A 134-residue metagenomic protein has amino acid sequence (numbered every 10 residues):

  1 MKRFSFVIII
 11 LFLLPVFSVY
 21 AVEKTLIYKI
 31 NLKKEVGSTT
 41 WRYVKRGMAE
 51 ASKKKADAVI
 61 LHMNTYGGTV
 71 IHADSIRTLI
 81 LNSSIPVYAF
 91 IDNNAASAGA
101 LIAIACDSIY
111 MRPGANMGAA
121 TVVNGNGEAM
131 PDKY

Functional and structural regions predicted by a protein language model:
M1-S5: Positively charged n-region of N-terminal signal peptides that target proteins for export
V7-V16: Bacterial N-terminal signal peptides
V19-Y134: Soluble extramembrane regions of membrane proteins in the secretory/endomembrane system
